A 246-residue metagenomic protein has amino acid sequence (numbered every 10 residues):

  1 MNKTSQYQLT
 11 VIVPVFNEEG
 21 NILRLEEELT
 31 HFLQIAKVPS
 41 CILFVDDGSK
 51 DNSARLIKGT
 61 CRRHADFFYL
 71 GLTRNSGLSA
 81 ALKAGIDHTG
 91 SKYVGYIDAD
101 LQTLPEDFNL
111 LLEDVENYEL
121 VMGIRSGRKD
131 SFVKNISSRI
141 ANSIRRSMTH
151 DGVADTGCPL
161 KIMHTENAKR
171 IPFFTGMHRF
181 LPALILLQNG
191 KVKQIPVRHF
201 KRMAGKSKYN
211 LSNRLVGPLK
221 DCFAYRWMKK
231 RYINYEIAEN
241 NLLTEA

Functional and structural regions predicted by a protein language model:
M1-F132, E166, V192-I195, E239-A246: Structured catalytic core of nucleotide-sugar glycosyltransferases
M1-Y7, H150, F174-A246: Hydrophobic helical membrane-anchoring modules
R24, A80, T103-E106, S131 (+5 more regions): Charged, alpha-helix-enriched surfaces in structured cytosolic catalytic cores of large nucleotide-utilizing machines
S49, R74, K129, V133 (+3 more regions): Residue-level signature of the cytosolic catalytic core of signaling kinases
I86-H88, L112-E113, S137-N142, N210-N213: Short, hinge-like loop/turn segments at secondary-structure boundaries
Y118-K169, K220-F223: Short, flexible, basic/aromatic active-site loop/helix in glycosyltransferases
